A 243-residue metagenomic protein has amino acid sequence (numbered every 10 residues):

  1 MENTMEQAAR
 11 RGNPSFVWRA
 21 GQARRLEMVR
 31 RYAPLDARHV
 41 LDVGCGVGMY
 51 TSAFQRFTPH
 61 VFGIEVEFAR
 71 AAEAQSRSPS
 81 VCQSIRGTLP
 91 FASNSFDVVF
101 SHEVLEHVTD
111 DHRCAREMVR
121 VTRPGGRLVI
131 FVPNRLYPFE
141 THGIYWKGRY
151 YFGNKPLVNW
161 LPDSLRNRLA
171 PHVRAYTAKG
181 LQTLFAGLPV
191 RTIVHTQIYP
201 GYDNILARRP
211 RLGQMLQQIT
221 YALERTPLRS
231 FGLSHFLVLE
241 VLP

Functional and structural regions predicted by a protein language model:
M1-A92, V98-H102, A115, A175 (+2 more regions): Conserved N-terminal segment of class I S-adenosyl-L-methionine
Q7, G12-F16, A20, M49 (+2 more regions): S-adenosyl-L-methionine-dependent methyltransferase catalytic module, highlighting the catalytic core
E103-H107: Short catalytic micro-motifs in class I SAM-dependent methyltransferases
L239-P243: Short beta-strand-to-coil "C-cap" segments at the C-terminal boundary of structured domains/repeats, marking
